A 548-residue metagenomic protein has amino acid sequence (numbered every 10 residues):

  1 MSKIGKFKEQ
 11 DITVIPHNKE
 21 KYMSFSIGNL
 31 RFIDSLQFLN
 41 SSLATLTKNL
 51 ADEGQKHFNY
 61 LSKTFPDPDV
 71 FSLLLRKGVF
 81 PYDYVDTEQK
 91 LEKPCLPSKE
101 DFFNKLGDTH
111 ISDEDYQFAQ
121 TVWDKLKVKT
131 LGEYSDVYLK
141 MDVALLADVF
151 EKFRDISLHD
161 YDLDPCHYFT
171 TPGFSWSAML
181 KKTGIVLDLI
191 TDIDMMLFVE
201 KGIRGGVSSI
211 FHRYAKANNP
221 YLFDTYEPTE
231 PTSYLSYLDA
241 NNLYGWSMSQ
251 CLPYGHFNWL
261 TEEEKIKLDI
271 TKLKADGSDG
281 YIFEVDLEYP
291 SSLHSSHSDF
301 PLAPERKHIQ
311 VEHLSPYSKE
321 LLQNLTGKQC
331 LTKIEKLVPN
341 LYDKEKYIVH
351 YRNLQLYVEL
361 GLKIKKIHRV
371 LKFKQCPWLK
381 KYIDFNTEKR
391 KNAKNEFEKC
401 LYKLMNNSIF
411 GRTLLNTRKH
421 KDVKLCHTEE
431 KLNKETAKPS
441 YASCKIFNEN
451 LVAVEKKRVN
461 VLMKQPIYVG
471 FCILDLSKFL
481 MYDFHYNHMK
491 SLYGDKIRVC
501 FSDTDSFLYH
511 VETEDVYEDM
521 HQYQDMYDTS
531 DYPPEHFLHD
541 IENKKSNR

Functional and structural regions predicted by a protein language model:
M1-R548: Conserved acidic
